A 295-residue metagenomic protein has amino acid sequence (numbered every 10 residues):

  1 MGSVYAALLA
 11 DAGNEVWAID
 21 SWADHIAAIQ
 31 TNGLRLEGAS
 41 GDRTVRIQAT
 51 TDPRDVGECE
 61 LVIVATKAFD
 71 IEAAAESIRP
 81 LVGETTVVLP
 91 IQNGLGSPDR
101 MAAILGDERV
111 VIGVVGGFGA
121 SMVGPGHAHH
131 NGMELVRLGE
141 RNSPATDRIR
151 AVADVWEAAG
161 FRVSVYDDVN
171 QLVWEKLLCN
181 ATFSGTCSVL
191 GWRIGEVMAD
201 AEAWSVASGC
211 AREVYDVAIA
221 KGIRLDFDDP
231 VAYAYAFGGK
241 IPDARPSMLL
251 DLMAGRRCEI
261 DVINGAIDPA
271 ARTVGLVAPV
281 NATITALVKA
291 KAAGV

Functional and structural regions predicted by a protein language model:
M1-G41: NAD(P)+-binding Rossmann beta1-loop-alpha1 motif at the extreme N-terminus of oxidoreductases
A7, D11, E76-P80, A103 (+3 more regions): Short, well-ordered alpha-helices that flank and scaffold nucleotide-derived cofactor binding pockets
E15, R35, R162, R224 (+1 more regions): Residue-level detector of anion-binding/catalytic polar loops
I19, G41-H127: Rossmann-like NAD(P)(H) cofactor-binding subdomain of soluble oxidoreductases
P80-L81, I104-R109, G124-T182, T186-F227: Internal alpha-helical scaffold of NAD(P)-dependent oxidoreductase catalytic cores
S208-V295: NAD(P)-dependent Rossmann-like dehydrogenase/reductase catalytic/cofactor-binding core
